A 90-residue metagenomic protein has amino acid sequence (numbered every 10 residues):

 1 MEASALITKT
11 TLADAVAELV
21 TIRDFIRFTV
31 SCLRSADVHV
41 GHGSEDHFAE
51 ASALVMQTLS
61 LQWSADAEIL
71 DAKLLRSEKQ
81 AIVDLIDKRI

Functional and structural regions predicted by a protein language model:
E2, T11, A49, A53-I90: Conserved AdoMet
E2-H47, E78: Non-catalytic nucleic-acid substrate-recognition regions in nucleic-acid-modifying enzymes
